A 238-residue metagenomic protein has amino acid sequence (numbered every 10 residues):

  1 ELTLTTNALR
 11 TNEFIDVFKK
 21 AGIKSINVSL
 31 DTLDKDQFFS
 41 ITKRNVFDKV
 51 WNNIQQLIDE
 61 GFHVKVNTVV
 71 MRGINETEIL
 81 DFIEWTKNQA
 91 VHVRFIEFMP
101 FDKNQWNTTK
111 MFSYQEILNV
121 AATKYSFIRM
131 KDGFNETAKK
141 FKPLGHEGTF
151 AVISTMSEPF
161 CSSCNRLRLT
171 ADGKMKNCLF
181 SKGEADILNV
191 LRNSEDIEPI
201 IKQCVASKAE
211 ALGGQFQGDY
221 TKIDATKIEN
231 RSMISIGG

Functional and structural regions predicted by a protein language model:
E1-I96: Radical SAM/AdoMet-radical enzyme domain recognition
N88, F98-F101, Q105-G238: Auxiliary Fe-S-binding modules of radical SAM enzymes
